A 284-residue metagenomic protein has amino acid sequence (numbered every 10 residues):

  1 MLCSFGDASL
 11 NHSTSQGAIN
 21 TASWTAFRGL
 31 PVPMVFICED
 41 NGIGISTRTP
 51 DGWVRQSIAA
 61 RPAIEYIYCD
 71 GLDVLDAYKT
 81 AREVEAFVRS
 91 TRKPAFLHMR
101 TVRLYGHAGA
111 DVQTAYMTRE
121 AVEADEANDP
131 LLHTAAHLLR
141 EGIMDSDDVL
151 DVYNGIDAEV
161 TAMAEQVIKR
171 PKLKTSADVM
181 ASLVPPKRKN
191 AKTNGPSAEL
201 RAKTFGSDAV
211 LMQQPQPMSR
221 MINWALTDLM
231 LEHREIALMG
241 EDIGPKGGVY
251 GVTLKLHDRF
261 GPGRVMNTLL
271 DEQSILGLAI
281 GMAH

Functional and structural regions predicted by a protein language model:
M1-K169: Glycine-rich ThDP/TPP pyrophosphate-binding loop and its adjacent helix/strand module within ThDP-dependent enzymes
M1-L2, T21, A26-G29, M180-H284: Thiamine diphosphate
Y68, D147, S176-A177, M266: A generic structural-conservation signal
K93, S176, L183-V184: Sparse recognition of residues in long alpha-helices and their boundaries
M144-D145, L173, G263: Short coil/loop linkers at secondary-structure junctions
Y153, L173, K246: Conserved phosphate/pyrophosphate-binding and hydrolysis machinery centered on Walker-type P-loop NTPases, extending
Q166-R170, K192-G195: Amphipathic alpha-helical coiled-coil segments
I168-D178: Hydrophobic alpha-helical membrane-spanning segments
